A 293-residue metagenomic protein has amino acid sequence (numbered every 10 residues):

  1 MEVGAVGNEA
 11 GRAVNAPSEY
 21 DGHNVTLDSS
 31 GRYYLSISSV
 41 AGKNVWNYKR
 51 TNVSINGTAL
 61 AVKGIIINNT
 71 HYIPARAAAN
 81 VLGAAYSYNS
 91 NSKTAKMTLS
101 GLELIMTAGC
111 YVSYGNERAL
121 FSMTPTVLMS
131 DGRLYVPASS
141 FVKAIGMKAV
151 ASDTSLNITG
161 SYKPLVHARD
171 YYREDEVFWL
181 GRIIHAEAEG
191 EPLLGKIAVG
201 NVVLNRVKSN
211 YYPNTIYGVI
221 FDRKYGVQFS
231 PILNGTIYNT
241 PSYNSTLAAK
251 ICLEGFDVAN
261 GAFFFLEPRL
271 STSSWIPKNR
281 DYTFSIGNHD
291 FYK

Functional and structural regions predicted by a protein language model:
V3-G181: Primary recognition of N-terminal secretory signal peptides and signal-anchoring hydrophobic helices
P164-K293: Bacterial extracytoplasmic/cell-wall-associated proteins, especially those involved in peptidoglycan
